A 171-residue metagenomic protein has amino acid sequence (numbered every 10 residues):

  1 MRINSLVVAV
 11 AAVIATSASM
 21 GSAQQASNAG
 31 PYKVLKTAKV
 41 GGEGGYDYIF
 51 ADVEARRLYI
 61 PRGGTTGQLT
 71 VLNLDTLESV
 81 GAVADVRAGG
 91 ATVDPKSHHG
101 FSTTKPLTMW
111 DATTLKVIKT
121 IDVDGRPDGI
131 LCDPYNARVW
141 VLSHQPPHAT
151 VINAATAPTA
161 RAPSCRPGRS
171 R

Functional and structural regions predicted by a protein language model:
R2-S5, V13, S19-R171: Predominantly soluble domains enriched in secretory-pathway, periplasmic, or organellar proteins
